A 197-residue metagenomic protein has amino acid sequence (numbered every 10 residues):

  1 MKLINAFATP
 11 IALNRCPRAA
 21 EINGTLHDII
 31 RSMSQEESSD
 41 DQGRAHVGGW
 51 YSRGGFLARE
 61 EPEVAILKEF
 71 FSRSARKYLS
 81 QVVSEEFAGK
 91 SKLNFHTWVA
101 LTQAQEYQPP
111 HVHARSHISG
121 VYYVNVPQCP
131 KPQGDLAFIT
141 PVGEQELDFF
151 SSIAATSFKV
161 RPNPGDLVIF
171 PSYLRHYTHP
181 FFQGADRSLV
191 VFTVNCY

Functional and structural regions predicted by a protein language model:
M1-F87, Y107: Non-heme Fe(II)/2-oxoglutarate
T9-I11, S119, R187: Short hydrophobic/aromatic beta-strand or adjacent loop that forms the aromatic wall/cage of a ligand/substrate-binding
L93-I169, C196: Catalytic core of non-heme Fe(II) oxygenases with the double-stranded beta-helix
Q108-H111, H176-Q183: Short beta-strand His + acidic residue motifs that chelate non-heme Fe in jelly-roll/DSBH and cupin folds
G134, S188-V190: Extracytoplasmic/periplasmic beta-strand context in beta-sandwich domains, especially the cupredoxin/COX2 CuA-binding
V190-Y197: Short peripheral tails and domain-boundary helices/loops at the edges of structured domains
